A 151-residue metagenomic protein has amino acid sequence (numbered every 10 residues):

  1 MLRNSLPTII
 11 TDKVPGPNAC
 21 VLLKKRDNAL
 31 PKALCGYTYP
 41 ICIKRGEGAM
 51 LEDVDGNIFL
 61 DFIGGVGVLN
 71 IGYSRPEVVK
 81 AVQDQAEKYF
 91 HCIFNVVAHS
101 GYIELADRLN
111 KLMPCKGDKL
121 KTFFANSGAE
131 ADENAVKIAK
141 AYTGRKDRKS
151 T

Functional and structural regions predicted by a protein language model:
L2-E47: Active-site-adjacent loop/helix segments that line or gate small-molecule/cofactor pockets in enzymes
L6-T11, G16, I58-R145: Glycine-rich loop-to-alpha-helix module at the N-terminal edge of alpha/beta enzyme cores
L22, E52-V54, F94: Alpha-helical protein-protein interaction elements
P40-I63: Active-site and channel-lining beta-strand-loop segments that bind or position nucleotide-derived/phosphorylated
S150-T151: Conserved small/polar residues in nucleotide/adenosyl-binding loops
